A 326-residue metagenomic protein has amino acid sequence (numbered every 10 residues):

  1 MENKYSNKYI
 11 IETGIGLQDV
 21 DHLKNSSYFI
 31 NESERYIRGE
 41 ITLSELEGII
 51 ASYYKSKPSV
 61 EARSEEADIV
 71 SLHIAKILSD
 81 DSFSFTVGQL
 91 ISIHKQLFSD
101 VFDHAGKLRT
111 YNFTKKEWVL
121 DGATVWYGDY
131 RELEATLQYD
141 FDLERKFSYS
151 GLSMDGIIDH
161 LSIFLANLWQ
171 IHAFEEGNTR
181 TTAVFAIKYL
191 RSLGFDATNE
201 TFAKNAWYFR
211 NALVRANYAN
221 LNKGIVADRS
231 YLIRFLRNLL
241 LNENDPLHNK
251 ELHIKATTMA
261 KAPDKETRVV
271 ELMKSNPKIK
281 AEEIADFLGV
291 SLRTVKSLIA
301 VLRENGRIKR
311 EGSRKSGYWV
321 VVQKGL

Functional and structural regions predicted by a protein language model:
M1-L326: FIC/Doc superfamily catalytic core
